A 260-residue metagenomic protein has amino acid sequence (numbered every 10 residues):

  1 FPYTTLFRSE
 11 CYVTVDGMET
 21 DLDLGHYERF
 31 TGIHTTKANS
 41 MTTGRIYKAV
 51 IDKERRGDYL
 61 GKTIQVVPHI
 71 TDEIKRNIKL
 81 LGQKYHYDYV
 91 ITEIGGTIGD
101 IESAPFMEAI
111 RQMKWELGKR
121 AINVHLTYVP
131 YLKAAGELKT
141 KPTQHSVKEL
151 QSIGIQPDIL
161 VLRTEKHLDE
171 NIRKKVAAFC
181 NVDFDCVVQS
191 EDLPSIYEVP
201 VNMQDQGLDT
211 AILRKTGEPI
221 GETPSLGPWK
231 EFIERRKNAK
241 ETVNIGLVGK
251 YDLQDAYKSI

Functional and structural regions predicted by a protein language model:
Y3-S259: Flexible phosphate-sensing "switch/lid" loops adjacent to ATP/NTP-binding sites across phosphate-transfer
